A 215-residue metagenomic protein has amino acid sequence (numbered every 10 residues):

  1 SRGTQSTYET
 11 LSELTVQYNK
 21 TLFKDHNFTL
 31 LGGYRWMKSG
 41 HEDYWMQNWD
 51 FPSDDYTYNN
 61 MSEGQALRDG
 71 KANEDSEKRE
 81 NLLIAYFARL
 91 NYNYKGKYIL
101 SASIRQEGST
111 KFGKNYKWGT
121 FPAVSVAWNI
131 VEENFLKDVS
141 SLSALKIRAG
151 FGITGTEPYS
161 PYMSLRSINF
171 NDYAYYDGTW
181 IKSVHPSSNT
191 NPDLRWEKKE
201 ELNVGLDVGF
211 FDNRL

Functional and structural regions predicted by a protein language model:
S1-L215: Extracellular/periplasmic, surface-exposed regions of secreted and cell-surface proteins
